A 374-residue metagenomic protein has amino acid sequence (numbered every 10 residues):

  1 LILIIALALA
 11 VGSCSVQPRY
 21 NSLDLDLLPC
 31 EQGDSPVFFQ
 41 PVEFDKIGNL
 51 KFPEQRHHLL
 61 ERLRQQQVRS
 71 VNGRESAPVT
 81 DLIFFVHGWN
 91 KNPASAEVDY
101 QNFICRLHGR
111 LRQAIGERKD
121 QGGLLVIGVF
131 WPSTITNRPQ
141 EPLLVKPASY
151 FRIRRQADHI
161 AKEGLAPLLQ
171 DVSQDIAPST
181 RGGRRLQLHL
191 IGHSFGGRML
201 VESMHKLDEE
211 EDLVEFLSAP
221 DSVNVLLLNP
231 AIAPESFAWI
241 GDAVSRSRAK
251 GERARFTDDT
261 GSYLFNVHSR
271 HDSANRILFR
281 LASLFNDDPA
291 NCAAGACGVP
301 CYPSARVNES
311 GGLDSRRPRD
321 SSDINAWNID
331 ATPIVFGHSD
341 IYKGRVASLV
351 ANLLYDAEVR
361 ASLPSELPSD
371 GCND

Functional and structural regions predicted by a protein language model:
I2-G12: Bacterial N-terminal signal peptides
C14-H57, Q121-G123, G128-S179, G183-R185 (+1 more regions): Lipolytic serine-hydrolase domain surface
R56-Q67, I83, E97-I104, H108 (+5 more regions): Extracytoplasmic/secreted envelope proteins and their assembly/folding machinery, especially bacterial periplasmic
G73-P139: Short, surface-exposed "cap/lid" segments of acyl-processing enzymes
P78-D81, G182-Q187: Short coil/turn segments at beta-strand junctions that form active-site/ligand-binding loops
T80, P93-Q101, F151-E163, S194: Soluble non-cytosolic domains of exported or imported proteins
F84-G88, H193-S194, N229: The conserved beta1-alpha1 loop
I191-G192, G196, L200: Gly/Ala-rich beta-loop-alpha elbow adjacent to hydrolase catalytic centers
